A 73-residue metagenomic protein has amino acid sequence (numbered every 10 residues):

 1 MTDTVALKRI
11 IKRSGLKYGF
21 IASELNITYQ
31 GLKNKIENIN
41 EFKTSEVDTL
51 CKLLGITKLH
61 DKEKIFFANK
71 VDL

Functional and structural regions predicted by a protein language model:
D3, S14, N40-K43: Flexible coil/turn residues that form the inter-helical turn or adjacent wing/linker of helix-turn-helix
K8, G19, Q30, D48: Residues within the helices of the helix-turn-helix
R9-I10, S14-G15, S23, H60-L73: Short, charged recognition helix plus adjacent turn of helix-turn-helix-like nucleic-acid-binding domains
I27-F42: Recognition helix of helix-turn-helix/homeodomain-like DNA-binding domains that insert into the DNA major groove
S45-D61: DNA major-groove recognition helix of helix-turn-helix/homeodomain DNA-binding modules
